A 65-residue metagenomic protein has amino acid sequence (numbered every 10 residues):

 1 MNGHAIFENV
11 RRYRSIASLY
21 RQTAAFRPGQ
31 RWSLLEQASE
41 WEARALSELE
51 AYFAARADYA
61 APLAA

Functional and structural regions predicted by a protein language model:
M1-A65: Long, non-catalytic architectural segments outside compact domain cores
